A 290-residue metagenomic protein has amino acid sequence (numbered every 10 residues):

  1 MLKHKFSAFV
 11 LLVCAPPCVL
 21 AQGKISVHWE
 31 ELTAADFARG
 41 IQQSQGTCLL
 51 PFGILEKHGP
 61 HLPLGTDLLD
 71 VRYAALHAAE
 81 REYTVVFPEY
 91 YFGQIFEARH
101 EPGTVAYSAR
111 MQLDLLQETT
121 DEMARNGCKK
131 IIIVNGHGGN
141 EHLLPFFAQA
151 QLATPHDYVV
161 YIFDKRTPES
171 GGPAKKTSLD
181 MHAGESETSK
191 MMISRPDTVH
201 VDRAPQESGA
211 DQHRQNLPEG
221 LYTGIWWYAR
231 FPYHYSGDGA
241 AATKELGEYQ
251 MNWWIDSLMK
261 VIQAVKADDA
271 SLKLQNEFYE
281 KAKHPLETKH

Functional and structural regions predicted by a protein language model:
M1-F9: Bacterial N-terminal signal peptides that target proteins for export
V10-C14: Gram-negative bacterial Sec-dependent N-terminal signal peptides
P16-C18: N-terminal signal peptide c-region/cleavage motif recognized by signal peptidases
Q22-R110, D114-K130, G138-H290: Extended, histidine- and acidic-residue-enriched regions that form the cofactor-binding/catalytic faces
